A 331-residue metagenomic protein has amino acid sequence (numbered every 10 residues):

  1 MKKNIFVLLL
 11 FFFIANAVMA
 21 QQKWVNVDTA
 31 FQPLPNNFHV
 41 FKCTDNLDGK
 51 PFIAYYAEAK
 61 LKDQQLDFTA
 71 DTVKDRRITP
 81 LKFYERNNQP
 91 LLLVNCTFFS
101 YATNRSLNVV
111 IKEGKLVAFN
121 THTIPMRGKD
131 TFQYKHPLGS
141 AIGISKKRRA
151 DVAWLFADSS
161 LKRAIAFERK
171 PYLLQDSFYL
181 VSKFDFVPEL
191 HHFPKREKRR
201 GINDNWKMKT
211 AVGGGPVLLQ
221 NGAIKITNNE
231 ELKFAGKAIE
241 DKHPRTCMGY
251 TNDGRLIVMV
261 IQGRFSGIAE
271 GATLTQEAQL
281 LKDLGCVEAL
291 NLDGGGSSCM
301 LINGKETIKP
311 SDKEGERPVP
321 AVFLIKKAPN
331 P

Functional and structural regions predicted by a protein language model:
M1-K23: Bacterial Sec-dependent N-terminal signal peptides
Q21-A164: Zymogen propeptides
L47-P51, Q133-H136, K209-T210, A238-K242 (+1 more regions): A short catalytic or substrate-binding loop motif that flags glycine-/basic-rich loops and adjacent residues that bind
F52-Y56, G139, G213-G215, H243-C247 (+1 more regions): Short glycine-rich loop/turn motifs
K62-Q64, F99, R149, A157 (+5 more regions): Short, glycine-/Ser/Thr-/acidic-enriched flexible segments
L91-N95, I142-G143, D151-V152, P216-L218 (+4 more regions): Structural recognition of the beta-strand scaffold that forms the well-ordered cores of secreted hydrolase catalytic
T103-D130, N229-V287, S297-P331: Conserved, well-ordered active-site substructure
N104-K237: Active-site-adjacent helix-turn-beta-strand microarchitecture at beta-sheet edges that either contains or buttresses
